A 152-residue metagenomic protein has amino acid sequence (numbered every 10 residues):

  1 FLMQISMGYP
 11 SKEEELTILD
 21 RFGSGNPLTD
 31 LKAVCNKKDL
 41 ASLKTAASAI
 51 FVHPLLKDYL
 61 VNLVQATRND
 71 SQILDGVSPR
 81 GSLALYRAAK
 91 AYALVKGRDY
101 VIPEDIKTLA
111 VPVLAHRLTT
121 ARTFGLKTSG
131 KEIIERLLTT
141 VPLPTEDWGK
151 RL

Functional and structural regions predicted by a protein language model:
L2-N62: Conserved AAA+ ATPase core "coupling" helix
N69-L152: C-terminal engagement/docking regions of AAA+ P-loop ATPases
